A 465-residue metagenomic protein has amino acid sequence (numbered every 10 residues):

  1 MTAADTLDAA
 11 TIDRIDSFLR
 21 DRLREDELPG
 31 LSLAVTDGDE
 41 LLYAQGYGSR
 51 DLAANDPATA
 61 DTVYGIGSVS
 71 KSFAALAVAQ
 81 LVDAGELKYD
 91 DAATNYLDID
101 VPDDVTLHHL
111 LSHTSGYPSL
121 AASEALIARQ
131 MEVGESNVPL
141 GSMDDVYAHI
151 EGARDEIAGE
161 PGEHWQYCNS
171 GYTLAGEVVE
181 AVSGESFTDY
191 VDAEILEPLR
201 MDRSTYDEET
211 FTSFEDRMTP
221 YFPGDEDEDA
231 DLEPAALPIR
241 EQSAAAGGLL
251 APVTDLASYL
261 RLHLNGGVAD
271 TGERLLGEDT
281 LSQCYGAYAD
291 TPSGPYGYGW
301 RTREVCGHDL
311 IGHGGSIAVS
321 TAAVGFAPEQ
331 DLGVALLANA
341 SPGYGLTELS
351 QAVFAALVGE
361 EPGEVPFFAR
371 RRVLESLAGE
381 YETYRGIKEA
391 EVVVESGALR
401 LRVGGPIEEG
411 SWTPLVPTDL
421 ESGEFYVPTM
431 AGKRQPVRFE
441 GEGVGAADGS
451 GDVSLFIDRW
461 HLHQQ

Functional and structural regions predicted by a protein language model:
D5-I66, E86-D91, A148-D155: Short, conserved catalytic-motif segment at the N-terminal edge
E40, D51, D104-A318, A322-V324 (+1 more regions): Short, surface-exposed loop or secondary-structure junction motifs that flank catalytic or metal-binding residues
L42, G312-G314, A323-A340, V453-I457: Short, well-ordered beta-strand elements
S49-L52, A318, S341-G343, I407: A short acidic/small-residue loop/turn micro-motif
Y64-G67, W165-Y167: Catalytic tyrosine of NAD(P)H-dependent dehydrogenase/reductases that use a Tyr as the general acid/base
Y89-P102, L199: Short, glycine/proline-biased beta-turn/loop segments that scaffold the active-site neighborhood
H308, T347-Q465: Peripheral terminal and inter-domain segments
